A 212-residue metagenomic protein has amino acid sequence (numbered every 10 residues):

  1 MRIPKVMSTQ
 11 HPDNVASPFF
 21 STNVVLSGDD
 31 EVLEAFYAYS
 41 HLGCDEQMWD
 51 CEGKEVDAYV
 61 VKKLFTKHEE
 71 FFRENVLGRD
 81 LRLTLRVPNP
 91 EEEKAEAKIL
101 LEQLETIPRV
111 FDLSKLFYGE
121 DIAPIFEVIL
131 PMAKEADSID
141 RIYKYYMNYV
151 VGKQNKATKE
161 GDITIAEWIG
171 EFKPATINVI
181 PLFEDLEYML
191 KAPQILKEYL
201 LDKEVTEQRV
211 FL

Functional and structural regions predicted by a protein language model:
M1-D137, N148-T158: Alpha/beta catalytic barrel-like cores
V76-D80, Y118-P124, E167-T176, K203-T206: Short helix-terminating capping/connector loops at secondary-structure junctions
K94-K98, D137-Y143, L190-I195: A short acidic (Asp/Glu
L101-E102, Y143-M147, L196-Y199: Short secondary-structure boundary/capping segments
Y149-P174: Short mixed-charge
E171-K173, K191-Q194, E198-L212: Catalytic or ion-translocation cores adjacent to nucleophile or general acid/base/metal-coordination motifs in diverse
P181: Conserved, mostly hydrophobic/aromatic
